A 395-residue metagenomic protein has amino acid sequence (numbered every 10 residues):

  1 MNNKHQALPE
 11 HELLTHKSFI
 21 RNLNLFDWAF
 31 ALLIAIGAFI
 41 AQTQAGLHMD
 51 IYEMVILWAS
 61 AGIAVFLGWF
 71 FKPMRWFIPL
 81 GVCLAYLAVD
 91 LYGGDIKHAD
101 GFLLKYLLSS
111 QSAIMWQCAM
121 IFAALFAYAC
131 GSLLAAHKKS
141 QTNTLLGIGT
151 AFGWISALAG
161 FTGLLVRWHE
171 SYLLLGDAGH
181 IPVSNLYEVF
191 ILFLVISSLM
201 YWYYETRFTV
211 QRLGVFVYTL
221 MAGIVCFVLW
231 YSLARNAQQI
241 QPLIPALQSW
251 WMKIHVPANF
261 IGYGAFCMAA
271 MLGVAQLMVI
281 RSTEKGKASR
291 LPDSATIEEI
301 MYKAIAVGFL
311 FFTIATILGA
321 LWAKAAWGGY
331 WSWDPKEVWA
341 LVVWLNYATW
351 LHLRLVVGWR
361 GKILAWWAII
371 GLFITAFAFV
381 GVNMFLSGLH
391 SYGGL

Functional and structural regions predicted by a protein language model:
N2-D100, S109-I240, L247, W251-R281 (+2 more regions): Hydrophobic cores of alpha-helical transmembrane segments in multi-pass integral membrane proteins
T283-A295: Juxtamembrane inter-helical linkers in multi-pass membrane proteins
